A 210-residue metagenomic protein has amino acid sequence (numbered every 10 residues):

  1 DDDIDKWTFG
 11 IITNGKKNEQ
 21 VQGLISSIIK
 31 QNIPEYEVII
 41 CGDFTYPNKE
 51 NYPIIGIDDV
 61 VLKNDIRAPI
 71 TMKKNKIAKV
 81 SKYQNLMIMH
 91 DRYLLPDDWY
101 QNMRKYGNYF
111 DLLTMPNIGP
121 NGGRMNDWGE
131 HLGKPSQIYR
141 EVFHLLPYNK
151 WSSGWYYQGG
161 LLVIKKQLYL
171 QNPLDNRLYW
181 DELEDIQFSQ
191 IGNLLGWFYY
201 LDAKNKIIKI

Functional and structural regions predicted by a protein language model:
D1-S27: N-proximal low-complexity "stem/linker" segments adjacent to membrane-targeting elements
S26-E35: Short, acidic, metal-binding catalytic loop of nucleotide-sugar glycosyltransferases
K63-S81: Glycine-rich, basic loop-to-helix element that forms the pyrophosphate-binding segment of sugar-nucleotide handling
A78-K79, P96-P173: Conserved catalytic core of nucleotide-sugar-dependent glycosyltransferases
L86: Short aromatic/hydrophobic "clamp" motif used to bind/position activated sugar donors
H90-L94: The conserved acidic donor/metal-binding loop of glycosyltransferases
W180-F188: Acidic donor-binding loop at a coil-to-helix junction in glycosyltransferase catalytic cores that engages
S189-I208: Catalytic donor-sugar/metal-binding loop of nucleotide-sugar-dependent glycosyltransferases
